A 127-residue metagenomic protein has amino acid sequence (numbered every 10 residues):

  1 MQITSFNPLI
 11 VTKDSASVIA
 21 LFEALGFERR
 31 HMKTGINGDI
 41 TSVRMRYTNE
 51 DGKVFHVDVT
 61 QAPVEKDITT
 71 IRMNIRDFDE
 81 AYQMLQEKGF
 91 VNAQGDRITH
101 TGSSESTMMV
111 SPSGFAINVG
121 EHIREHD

Functional and structural regions predicted by a protein language model:
Q2, L9-K53: Core segments of cupin and vicinal oxygen chelate
T4-D14, A62-K88, E105-V110, F115: Vicinal oxygen chelate
M32-T34, Y82-D127: Vicinal oxygen chelate
I36-T41, E65-D67, H100-E105: Short acidic/glycine-enriched loop/turn segments that link adjacent beta-strands
V43-Y47, V59, M109: Short beta-strand element of the conserved SAM-dependent methyltransferase core
R46, Q61-P63, T99: Short secondary-structure boundary/capping segments
D51-F55, G114-I117: Short, charged/polar, Gly/Pro-enriched secondary-structure boundary elements
T60-E65, I123-E125: A short, sequence-level motif marking secondary-structure junctions
